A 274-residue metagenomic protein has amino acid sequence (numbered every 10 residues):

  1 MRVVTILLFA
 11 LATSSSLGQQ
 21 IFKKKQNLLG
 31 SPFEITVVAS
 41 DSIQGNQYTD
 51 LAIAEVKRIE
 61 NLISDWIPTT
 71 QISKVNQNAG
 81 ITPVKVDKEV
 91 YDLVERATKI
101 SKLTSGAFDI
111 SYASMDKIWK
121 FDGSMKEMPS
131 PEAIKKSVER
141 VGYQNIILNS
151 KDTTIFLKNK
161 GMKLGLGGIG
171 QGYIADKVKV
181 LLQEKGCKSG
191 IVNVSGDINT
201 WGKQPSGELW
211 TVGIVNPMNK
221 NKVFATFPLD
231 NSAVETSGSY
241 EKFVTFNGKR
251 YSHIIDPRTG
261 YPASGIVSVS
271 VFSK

Functional and structural regions predicted by a protein language model:
R2-V4, L17-K274: Mature catalytic core of soluble alpha/beta enzymes
V3-A12: Sec-dependent N-terminal signal peptides
